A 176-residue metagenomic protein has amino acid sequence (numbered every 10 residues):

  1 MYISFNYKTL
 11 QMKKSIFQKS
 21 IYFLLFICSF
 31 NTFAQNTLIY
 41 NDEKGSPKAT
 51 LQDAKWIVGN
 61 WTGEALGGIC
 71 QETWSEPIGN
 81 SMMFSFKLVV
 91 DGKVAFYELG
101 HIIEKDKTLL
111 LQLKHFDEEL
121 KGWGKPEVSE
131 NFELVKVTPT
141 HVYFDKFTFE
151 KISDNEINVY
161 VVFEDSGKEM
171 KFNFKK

Functional and structural regions predicted by a protein language model:
M1-L38: Bacterial Sec-dependent N-terminal signal peptides
A34-K48: Compositionally biased, disordered extreme N-termini, encompassing classical targeting presequences
I39-E43, P126-N131, E156-K176: Edge beta-strand at a domain terminus
G45-N60: N-terminal helix-cap/turn-to-beta initiation motif at the start of protein domains
V58, E64-K146: Central antiparallel beta-sheet cores of small beta-barrel/beta-sandwich binding domains
D91-V94, K151, D165-G167: Short glycine/serine/proline-enriched coil/turn segments at secondary-structure junctions
Y143-V159: Surface-exposed interaction patches
